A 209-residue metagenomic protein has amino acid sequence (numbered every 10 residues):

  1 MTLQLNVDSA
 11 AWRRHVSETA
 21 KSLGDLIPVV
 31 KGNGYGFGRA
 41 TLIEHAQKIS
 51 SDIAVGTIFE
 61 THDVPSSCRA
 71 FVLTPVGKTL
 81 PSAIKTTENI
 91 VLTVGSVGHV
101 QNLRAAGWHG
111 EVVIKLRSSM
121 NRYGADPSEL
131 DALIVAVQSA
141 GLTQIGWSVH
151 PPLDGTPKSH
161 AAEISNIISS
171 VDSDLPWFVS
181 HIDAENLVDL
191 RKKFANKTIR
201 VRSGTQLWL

Functional and structural regions predicted by a protein language model:
L3-R14, G24-D172, R191: Active-site-proximal beta-alpha core segment in soluble small-molecule metabolic enzymes
D154-L209: Anionic-ligand-binding alpha/beta catalytic cores of soluble enzymes and soluble regulatory domains that recognize
